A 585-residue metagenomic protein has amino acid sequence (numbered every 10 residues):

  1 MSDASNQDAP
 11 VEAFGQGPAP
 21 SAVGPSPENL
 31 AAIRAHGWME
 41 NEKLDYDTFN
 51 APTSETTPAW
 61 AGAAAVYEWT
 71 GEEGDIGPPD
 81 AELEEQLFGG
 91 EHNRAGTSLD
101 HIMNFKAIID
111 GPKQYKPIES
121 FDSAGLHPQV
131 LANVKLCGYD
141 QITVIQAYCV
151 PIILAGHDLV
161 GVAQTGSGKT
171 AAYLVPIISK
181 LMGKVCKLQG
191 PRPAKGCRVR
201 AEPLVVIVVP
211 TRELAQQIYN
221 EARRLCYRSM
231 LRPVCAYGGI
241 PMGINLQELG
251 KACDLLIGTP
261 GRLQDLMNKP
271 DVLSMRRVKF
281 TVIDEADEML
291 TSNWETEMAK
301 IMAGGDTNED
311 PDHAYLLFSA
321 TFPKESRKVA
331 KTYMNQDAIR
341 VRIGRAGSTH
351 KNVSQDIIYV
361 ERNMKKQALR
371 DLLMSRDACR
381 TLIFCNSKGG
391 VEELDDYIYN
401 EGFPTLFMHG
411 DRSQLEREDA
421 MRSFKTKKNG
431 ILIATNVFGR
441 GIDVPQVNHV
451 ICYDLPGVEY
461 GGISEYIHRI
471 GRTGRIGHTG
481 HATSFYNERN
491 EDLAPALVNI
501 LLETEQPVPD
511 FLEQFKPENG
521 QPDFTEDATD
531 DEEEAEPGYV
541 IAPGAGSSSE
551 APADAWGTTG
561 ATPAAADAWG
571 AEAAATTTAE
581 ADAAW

Functional and structural regions predicted by a protein language model:
M1-P10, G15, G111-D527, E534-G544 (+4 more regions): Conserved helicase RecA-like core
M1-S123, E536-W585: Intrinsically disordered, low-complexity accessory regions that flank the conserved helicase/ATPase core of eukaryotic
